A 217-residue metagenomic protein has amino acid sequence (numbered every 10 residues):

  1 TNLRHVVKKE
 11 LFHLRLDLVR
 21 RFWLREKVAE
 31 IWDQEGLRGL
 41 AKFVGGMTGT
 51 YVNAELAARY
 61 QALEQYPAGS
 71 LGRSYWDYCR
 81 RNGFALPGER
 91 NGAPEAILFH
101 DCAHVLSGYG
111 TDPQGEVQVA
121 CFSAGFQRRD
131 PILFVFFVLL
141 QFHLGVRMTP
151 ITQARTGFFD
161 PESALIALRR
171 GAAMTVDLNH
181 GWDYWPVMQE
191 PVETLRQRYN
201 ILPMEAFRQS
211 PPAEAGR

Functional and structural regions predicted by a protein language model:
T1-Y60, E214-R217: The feature captures two recurrent sequence modes
V6-K9, H13-D17, R21, R25 (+8 more regions): Surface-exposed polar/charged interaction patches
G39-E190: Core of folded catalytic or high-affinity ligand/protein-binding domains in predominantly eukaryotic proteins
N179-R217: Acidic, carboxylate-rich catalytic segments that either coordinate divalent cations
